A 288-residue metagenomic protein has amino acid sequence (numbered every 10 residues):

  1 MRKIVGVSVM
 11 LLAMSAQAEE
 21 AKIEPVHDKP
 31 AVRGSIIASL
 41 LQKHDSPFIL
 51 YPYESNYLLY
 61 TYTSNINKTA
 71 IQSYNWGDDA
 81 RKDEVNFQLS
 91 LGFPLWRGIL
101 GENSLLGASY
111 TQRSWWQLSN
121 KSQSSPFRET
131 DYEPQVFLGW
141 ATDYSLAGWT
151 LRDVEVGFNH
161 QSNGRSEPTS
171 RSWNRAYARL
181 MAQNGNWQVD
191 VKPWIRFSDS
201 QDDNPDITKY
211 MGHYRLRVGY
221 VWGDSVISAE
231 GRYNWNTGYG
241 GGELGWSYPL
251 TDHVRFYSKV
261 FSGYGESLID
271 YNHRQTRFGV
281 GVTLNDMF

Functional and structural regions predicted by a protein language model:
M1-L41, M287-F288: Cleavable N-terminal export/targeting peptides
E19-I23, S162, F197-D199, S228 (+1 more regions): Intrinsically disordered, low-complexity linker/tail regions enriched in polar/charged residues
V32-T63: An anionic/polar, Ser/Thr-rich intrinsically disordered regulatory signature
N65-N75, R81, W96-Y220, G231 (+3 more regions): Outer-membrane pore/translocation modules
V85-I99: N-terminal low-complexity, intrinsically disordered segments
D224-V254: Glycine/small-residue-rich hydrophobic helix-like segments
R274-F288: Outer-membrane beta-barrel "beta-signal"
